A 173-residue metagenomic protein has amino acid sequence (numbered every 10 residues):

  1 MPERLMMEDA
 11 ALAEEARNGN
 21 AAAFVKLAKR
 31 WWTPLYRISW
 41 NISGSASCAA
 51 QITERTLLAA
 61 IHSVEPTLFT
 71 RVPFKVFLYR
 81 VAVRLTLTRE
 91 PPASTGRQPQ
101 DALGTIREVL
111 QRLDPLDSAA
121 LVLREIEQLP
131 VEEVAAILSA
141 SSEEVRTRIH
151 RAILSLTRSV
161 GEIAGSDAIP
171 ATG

Functional and structural regions predicted by a protein language model:
A11-E15, T105-D114, L156-S159, I163 (+1 more regions): Short amphipathic alpha-helical boundary/capping segments
E14-R37, I61, S118: A short, charge-rich alpha-helical start-of-domain segment used by transcription regulators
R17-N18, N41-G44, E54-V72, P91-A93: Sigma70-family region 2
L27, W31, L35, I52 (+3 more regions): Residue-level preference for hydrophobic side chains embedded in well-ordered alpha helices
W32, Y36, L57, D114 (+2 more regions): C-terminal flanking helix
V83, E132, L138-G173: DNA-recognition helix of helix-turn-helix
E90-Q111: Acidic, proline/glycine-rich intrinsically disordered inter-domain spacer in sigma factors
A120-R124: A short pre-motif secondary-structure segment
